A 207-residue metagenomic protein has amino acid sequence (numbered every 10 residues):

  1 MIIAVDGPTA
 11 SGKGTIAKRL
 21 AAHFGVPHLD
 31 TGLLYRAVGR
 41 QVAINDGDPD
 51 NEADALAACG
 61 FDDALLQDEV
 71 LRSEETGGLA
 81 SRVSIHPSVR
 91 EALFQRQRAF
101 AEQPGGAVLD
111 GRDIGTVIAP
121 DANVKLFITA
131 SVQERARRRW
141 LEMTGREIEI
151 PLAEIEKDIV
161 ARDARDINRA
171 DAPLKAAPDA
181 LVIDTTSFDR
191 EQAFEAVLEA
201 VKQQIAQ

Functional and structural regions predicted by a protein language model:
I3-V5: Hydrophobic anchor at the beta1->P-loop junction of P-loop NTPases
G7, D110: The Walker A (P-loop) glycine that initiates the GxxxxGKT/S ATP-binding motif of P-loop NTPases
A10: Walker A (P-loop) phosphate-binding loop of P-loop NTPases
K13: Conserved lysine of the Walker
I16: Hydrophobic positions on the alpha1 helix immediately C-terminal to the Walker A/P-loop
A21-D30: Post-Walker A helix-loop "phosphate-sensing" segment adjacent to the P-loop in P-loop NTPases
L33-G106, D113-T116, Q133-R137, L141 (+4 more regions): ATP-dependent small-molecule kinase phosphotransfer cores that center on conserved nucleotide phosphate-binding segments
V124, K175-R190: Phosphate-binding beta-loop-alpha motif at adenosine-nucleotide cofactor sites
